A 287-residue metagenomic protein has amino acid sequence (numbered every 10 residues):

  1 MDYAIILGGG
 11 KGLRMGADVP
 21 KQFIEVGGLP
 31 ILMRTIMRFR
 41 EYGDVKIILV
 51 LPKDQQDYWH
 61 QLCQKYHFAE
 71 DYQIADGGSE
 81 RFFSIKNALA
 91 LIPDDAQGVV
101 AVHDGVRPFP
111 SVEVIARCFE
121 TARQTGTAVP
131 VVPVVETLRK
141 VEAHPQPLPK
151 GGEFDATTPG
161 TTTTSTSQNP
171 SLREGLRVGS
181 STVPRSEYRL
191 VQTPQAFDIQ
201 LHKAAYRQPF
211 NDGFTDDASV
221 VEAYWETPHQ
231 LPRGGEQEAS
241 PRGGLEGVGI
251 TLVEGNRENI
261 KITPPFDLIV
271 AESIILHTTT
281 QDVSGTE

Functional and structural regions predicted by a protein language model:
M1-D57: N-terminal glycine-rich phosphate-binding loop and ensuing alpha1 helix
I6, L32, A88, H103-D104 (+3 more regions): Residue-level signal for inorganic ion chemistry
M15, Y58-H60, C118, H202 (+1 more regions): Hydrophobic packing residues within well-ordered alpha-helices of enzyme cores
M33-Q97: Conserved N-terminal catalytic core of the sugar/cofactor nucleotidyltransferase
S79-E142, Q192-T193: Conserved beta-loop-beta/alpha segment of the NTase-like Rossmann-fold superfamily that binds/positions NTPs
Q97-G98, E142-S181, E226-G249, Q281: Intrinsic disorder/low-complexity segments
R139-V141, V178-Q195: Short, flexible, basic/aromatic active-site loop/helix in glycosyltransferases
Y188-E287: Conserved alpha/beta core of the MobA/IspD/sugar-nucleotide pyrophosphorylase nucleotidyltransferase superfamily
